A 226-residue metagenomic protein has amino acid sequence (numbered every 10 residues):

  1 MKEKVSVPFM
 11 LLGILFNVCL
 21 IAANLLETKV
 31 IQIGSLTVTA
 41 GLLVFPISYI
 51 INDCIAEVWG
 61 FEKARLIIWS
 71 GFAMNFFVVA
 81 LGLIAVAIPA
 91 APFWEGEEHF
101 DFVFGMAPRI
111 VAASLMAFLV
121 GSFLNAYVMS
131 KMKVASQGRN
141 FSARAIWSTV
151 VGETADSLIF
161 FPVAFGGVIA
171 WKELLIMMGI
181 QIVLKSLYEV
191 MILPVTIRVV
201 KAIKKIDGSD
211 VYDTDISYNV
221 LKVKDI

Functional and structural regions predicted by a protein language model:
M1-F72, F76: Hydrophobic transmembrane alpha-helices
E27, I31, V78-V86, G121 (+4 more regions): Alpha-helical transmembrane segments and their lipid-water interface positions in multi-pass membrane proteins
Q32, F161-I180: Extracellular/periplasmic helix-loop-helix junctions in multi-pass membrane proteins
T39, L43, H99-A113, I180-Q181: Short aromatic-rich membrane-water interface segments that cap or initiate transmembrane helices in multi-pass membrane
A85-A107: Membrane-interface interhelical connector segments
A135-T154: Internal alpha-helical transmembrane segments of multi-pass membrane proteins
S148, I176-E189: Pore-lining and gate-forming transmembrane alpha-helices of multi-pass membrane transport proteins
V200-I226: Short, highly charged, low-complexity non-transmembrane loops/tails of multi-pass membrane proteins
